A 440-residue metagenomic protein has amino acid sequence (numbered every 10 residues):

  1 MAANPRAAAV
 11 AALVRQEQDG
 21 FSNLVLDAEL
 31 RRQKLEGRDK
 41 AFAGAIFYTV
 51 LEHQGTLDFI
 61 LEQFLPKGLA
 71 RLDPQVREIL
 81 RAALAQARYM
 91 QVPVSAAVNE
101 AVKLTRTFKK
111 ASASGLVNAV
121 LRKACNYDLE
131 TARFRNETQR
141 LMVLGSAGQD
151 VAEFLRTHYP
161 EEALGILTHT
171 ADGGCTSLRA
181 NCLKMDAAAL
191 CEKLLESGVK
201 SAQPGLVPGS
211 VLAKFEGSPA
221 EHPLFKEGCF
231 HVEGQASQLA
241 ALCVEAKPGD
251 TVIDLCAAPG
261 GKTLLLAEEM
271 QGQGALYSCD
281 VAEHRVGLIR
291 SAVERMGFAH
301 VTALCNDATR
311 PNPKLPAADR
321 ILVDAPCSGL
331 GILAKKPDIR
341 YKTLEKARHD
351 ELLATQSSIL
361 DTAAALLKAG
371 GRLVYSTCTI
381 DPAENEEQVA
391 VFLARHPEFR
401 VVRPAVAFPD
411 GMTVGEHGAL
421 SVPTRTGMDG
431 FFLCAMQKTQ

Functional and structural regions predicted by a protein language model:
M1-Q440: S-adenosylmethionine
